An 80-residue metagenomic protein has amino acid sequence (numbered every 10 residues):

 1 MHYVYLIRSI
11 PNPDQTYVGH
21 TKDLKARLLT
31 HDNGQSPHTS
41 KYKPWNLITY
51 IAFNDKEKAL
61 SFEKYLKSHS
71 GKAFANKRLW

Functional and structural regions predicted by a protein language model:
M1-P37, K43, Y50-F53, E57-K72 (+1 more regions): GIY-YIG nuclease catalytic motif and its immediate N-terminal context
